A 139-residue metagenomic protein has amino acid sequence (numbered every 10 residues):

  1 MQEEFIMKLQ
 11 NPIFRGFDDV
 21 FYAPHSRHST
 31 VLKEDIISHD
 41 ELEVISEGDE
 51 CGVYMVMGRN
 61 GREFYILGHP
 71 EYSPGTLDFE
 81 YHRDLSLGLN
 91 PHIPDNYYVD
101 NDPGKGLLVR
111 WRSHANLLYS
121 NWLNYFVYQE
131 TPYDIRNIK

Functional and structural regions predicted by a protein language model:
M1-T76: Pocket-forming structural segment of enzyme catalytic cores
P70-K139: Acyltransferase
